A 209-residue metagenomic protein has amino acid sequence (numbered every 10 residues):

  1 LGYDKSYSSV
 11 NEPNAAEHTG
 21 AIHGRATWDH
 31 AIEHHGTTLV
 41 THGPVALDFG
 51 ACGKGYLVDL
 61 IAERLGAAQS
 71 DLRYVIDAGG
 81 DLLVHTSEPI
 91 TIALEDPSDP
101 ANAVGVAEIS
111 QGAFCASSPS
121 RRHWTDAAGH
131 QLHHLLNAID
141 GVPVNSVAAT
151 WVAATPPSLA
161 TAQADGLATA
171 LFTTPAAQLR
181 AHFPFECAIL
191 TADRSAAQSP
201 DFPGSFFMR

Functional and structural regions predicted by a protein language model:
L1-R209: Mature catalytic core of soluble alpha/beta enzymes
